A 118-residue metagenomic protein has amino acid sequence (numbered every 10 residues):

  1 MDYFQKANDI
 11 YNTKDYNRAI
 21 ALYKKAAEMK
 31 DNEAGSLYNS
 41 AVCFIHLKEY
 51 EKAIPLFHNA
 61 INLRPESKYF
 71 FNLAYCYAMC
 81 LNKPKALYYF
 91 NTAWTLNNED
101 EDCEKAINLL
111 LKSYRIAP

Functional and structural regions predicted by a protein language model:
M1-D2, G35, K68-Y69, D102: Start-of-helix register in tetratricopeptide repeats
Q5, N39, N72, A106-L109: Canonical tetratricopeptide repeat
N12-T13, H46, M79-C80, L109-I116: Register position in tetratricopeptide repeats
K24-E28, I45, H58-N62, W94-T95: Conserved structural position within tetratricopeptide repeats
D31, R64-P65, N98: Short coil turns that delineate tetratricopeptide repeat
